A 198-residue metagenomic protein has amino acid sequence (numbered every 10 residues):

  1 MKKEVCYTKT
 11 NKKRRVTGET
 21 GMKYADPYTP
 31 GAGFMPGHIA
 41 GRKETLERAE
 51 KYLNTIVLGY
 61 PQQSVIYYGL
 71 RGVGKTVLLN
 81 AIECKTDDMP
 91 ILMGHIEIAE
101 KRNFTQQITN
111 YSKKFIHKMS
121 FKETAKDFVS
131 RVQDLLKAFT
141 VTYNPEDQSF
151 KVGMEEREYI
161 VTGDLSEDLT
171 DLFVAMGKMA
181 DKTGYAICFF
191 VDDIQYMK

Functional and structural regions predicted by a protein language model:
M1-Q63: A short, basic N-terminal segment
P61-G69, V73, V77-V191, Y196-M197: P-loop NTPase nucleotide-binding core
